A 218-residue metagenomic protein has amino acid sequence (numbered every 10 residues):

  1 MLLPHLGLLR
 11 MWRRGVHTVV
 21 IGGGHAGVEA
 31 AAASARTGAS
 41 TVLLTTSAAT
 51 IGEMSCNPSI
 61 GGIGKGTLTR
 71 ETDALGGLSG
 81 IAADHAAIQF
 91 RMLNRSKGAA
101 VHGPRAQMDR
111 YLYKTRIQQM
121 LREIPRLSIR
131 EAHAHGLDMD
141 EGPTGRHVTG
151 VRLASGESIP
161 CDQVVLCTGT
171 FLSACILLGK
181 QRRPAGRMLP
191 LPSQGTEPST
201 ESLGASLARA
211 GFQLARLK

Functional and structural regions predicted by a protein language model:
M1-V16: N-terminal mitochondrial targeting presequence
W12-A26: Beta1/beta-strand and adjacent pyrophosphate-binding region of the FAD-binding site in flavoprotein oxidoreductases
V16-H17, T149, D162: Conserved acidic residues
I21, L166-C167: Redox-cofactor binding/interface segments in oxidoreductases and associated redox assembly factors
A31, D140-R146: Catalytic cores of nucleotide-enabled group-transfer and carboxylate-activating enzymes in metabolic and assembly-line
A32-D138, C167-L203, A210-K218: Conserved N-terminal/central alpha/beta ligand/cofactor-binding core
H133-G136, H147-R152: Translation machinery proteins
R152-Q163: Core beta-strand elements of the Rossmann-like FAD/NAD(P) dinucleotide-binding domain in flavoenzyme oxidoreductases
